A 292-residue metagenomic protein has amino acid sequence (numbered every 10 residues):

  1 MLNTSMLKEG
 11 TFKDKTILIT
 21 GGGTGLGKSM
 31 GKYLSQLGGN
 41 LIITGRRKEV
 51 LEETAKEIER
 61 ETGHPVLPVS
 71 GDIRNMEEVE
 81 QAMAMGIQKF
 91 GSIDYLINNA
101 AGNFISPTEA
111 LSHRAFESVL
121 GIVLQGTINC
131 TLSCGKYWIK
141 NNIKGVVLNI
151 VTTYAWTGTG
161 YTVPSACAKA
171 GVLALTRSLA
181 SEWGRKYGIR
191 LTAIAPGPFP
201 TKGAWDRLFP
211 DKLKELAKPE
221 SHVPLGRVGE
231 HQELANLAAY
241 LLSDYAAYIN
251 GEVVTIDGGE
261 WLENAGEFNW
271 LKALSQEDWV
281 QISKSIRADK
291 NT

Functional and structural regions predicted by a protein language model:
G21-G25: Conserved glycine-rich cofactor-binding loop
I97, R185-R190, I249-G251: Short, small/polar-rich loop/turn modules that mediate ligand/substrate recognition or access, typified
P107-T108, S112-L120, P219: Substrate-binding pocket helix/loop in short-chain dehydrogenase/reductase
E109, T157-V163, K186, G226 (+2 more regions): Active-site loop immediately N-terminal to the catalytic Tyr-X3-Lys motif of short-chain dehydrogenase/reductase
I139, L148-G171, T176-R185, P198-F199: Catalytic loop of short-chain dehydrogenase/reductase
K186, P198-H222, N264-K290: A glycine/serine/threonine-rich, flexible loop-to-helix segment that serves as the NAD(P) cofactor-binding "lid"
A193, K214-I249, V254-G258, S283-T292: C-terminal helical subdomain
